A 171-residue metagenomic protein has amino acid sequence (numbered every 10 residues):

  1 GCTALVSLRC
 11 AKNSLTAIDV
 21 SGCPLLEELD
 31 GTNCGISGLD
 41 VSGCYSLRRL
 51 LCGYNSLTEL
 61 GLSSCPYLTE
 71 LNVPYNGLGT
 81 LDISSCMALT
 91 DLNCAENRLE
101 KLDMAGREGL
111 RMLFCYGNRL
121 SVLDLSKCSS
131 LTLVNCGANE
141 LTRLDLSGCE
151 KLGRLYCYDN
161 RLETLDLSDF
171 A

Functional and structural regions predicted by a protein language model:
G1-S14, Y158, S168-A171: Short intrinsically disordered, low-complexity coil segments enriched in acidic
C2-A4, C23-L26, C44-L47, C65-L68 (+5 more regions): Leucine-rich repeat
L8, I18, L39, L60 (+5 more regions): Canonical leucine-rich repeat
L8-C10, E27-G31, R48-C52, L60 (+6 more regions): Conserved hydrophobic beta-strand positions in leucine-rich repeat
N13, C34, N55, V73-N76 (+4 more regions): Consensus "Asn ladder" position of solenoid repeat domains
